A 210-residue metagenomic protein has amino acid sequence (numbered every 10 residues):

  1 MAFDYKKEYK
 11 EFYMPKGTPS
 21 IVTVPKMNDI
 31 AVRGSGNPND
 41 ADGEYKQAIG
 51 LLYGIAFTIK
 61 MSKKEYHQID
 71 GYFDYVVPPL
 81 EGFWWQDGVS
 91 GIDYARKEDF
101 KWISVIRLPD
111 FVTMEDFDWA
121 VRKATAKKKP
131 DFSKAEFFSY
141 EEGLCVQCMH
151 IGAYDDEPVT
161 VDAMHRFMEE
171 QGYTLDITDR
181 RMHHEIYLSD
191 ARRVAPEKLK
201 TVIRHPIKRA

Functional and structural regions predicted by a protein language model:
M1-A210: A solvent-exposed interaction/effector surface
